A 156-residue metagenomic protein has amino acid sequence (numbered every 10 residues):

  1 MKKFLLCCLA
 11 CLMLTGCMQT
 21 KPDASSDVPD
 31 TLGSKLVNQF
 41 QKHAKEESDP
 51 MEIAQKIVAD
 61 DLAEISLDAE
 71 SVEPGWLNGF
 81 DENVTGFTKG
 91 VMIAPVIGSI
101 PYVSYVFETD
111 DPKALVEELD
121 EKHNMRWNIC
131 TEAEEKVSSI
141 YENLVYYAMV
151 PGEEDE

Functional and structural regions predicted by a protein language model:
M1-F4: Positively charged n-region of N-terminal signal peptides that target proteins for export
M13-G16: C-terminal motif of bacterial Sec signal peptides marking the signal peptidase cleavage site
M18-K21: Bacterial signal peptide processing site
P29-D30, S34-I97, E121-K122: Surface-exposed, low-hydrophobicity interaction/linker segments
E46-E52, N128-E135: Conserved short beta-strand edge segments in small beta-sheet-based binding/regulatory domains
V96-I97, V106, C130-E156: A short, solvent-exposed beta-edge/loop patch
I100-P112: A short acidic-to-branched-hydrophobic micro-motif
L115-N124, E156: Short amphipathic alpha-helices in soluble, non-transmembrane regions that often serve as interface/regulatory elements
